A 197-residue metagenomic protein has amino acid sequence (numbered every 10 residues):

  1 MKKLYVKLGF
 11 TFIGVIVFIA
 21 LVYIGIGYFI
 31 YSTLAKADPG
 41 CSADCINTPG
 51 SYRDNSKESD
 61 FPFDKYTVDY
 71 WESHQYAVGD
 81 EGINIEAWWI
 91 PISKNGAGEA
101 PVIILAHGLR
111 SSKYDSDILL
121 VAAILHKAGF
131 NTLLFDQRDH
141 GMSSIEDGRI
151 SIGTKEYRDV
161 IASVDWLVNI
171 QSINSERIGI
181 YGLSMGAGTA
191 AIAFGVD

Functional and structural regions predicted by a protein language model:
M1-K65: N-terminal targeting or regulatory segments adjacent to alpha/beta-hydrolase or S9 domains
D54-G98: N-terminal cap/lid segment of alpha/beta-hydrolase-fold proteins
G98-G108: Short beta-strand element of the alpha/beta-hydrolase
G108-I124, Q137: The serine-hydrolase catalytic nucleophile loop
A122-S144: Conserved alpha/beta-hydrolase
I150-Q171: Alpha/beta-hydrolase active-site loop
S172-S184: Alpha/beta-hydrolase fold nucleophile elbow
A187-D197: Short glycine-enriched nucleophile-adjacent loop and the immediately C-terminal alpha-helix near the catalytic center
